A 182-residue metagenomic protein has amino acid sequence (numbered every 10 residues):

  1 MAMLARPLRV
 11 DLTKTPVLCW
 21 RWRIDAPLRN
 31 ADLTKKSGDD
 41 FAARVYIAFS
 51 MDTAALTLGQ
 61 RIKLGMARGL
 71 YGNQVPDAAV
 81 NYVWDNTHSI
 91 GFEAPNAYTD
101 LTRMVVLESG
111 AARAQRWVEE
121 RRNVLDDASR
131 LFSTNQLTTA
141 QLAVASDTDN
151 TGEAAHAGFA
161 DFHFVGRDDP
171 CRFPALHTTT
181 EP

Functional and structural regions predicted by a protein language model:
M1-T15, A26-N30, T99-L107: Secreted extracellular polysaccharide-interacting domains
T15-D25, A140-S146: A short beta-strand element within beta-rich, extracytoplasmic domains of secreted/secretory-pathway proteins
P16, F41-A43, P76-A78, R116 (+2 more regions): Residues that flank catalytic or metal-binding motifs in active/ligand-binding sites
R21-P27, S50-D52, L125: Solvent-exposed strand-to-loop "edge" motifs in beta-rich extracellular domains
T34-G38, E153: Short consensus segments that form the blades of beta-propeller domains, in both extracellular/periplasmic
D40, R44, F49-Y98: Extracellular/luminal beta-rich ligand-recognition and adhesion surfaces characterized by aromatic-Gly/Pro-enriched
A43-V45, D100-G110, A114-G152: Extracellular beta-strand ligand-recognition surfaces/modules
L142, F162-F164: Extracellular beta-strand elements of beta-rich domains used for carbohydrate recognition/degradation or cell-matrix
